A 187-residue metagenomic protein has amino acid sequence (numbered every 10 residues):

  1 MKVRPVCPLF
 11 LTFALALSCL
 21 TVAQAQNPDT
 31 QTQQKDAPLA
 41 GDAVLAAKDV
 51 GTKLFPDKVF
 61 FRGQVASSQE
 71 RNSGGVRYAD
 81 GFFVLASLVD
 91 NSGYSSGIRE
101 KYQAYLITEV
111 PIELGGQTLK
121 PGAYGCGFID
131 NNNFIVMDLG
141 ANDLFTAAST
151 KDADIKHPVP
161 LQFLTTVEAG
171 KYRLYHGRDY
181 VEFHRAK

Functional and structural regions predicted by a protein language model:
M1-V6: N-terminal secretory signal peptides that target proteins for export/translocation
C7-F10, T52, R99, P121: Generic intrinsically disordered, low-complexity segments enriched for polar/acidic and small residues
P8-C19: Bacterial N-terminal signal peptides
Q24-G97, T146-K187: Primarily secretory-pathway and cell-envelope proteins
L88-G140: Mid-length scaffold segments of soluble, non-membrane domains
